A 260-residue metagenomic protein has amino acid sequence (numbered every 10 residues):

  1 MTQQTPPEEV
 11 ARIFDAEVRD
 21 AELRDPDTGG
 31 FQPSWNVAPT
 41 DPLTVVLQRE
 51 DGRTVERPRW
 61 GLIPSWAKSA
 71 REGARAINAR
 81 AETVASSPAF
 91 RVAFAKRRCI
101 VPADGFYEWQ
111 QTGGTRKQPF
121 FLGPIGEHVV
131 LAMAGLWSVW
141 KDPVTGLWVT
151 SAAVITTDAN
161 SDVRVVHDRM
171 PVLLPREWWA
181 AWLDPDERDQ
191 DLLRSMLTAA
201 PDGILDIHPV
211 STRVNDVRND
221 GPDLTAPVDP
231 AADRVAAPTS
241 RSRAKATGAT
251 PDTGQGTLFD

Functional and structural regions predicted by a protein language model:
M1-D260: Short linear sequence motif anchored by a di-proline
